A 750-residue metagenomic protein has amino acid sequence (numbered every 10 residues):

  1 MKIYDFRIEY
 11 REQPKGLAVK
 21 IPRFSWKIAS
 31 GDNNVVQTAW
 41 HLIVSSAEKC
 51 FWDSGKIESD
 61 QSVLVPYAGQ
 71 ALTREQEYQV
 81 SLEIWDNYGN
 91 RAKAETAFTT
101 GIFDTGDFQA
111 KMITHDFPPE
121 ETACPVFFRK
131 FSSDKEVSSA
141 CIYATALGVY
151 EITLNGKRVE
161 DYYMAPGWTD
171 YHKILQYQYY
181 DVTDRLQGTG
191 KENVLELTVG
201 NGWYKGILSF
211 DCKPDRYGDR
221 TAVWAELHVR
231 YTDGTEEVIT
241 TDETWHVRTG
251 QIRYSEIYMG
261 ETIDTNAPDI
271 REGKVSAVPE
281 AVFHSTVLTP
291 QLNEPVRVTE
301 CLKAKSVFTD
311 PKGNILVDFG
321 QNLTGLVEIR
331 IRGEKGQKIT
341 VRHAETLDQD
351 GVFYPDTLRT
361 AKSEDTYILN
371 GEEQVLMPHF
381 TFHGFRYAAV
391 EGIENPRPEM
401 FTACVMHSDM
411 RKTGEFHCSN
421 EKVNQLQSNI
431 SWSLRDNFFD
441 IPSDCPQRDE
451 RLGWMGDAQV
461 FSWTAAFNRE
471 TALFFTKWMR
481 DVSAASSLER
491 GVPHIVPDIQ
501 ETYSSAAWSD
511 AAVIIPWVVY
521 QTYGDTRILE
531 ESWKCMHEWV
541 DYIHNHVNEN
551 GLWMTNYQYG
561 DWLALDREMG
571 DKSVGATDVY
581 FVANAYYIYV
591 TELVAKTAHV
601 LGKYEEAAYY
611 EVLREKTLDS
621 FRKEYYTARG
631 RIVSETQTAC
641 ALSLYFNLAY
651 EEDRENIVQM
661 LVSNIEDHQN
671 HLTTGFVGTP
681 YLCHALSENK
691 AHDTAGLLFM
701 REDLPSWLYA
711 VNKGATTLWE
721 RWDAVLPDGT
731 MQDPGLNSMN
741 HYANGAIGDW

Functional and structural regions predicted by a protein language model:
M1-R448, G456-D457, L473-T476, V482 (+4 more regions): Extracellular/oxidizing-compartment recognition motifs
V159, W203, C212-D215, G453-W750: Active-site core of glycosidic bond-cleaving carbohydrate-active enzymes
